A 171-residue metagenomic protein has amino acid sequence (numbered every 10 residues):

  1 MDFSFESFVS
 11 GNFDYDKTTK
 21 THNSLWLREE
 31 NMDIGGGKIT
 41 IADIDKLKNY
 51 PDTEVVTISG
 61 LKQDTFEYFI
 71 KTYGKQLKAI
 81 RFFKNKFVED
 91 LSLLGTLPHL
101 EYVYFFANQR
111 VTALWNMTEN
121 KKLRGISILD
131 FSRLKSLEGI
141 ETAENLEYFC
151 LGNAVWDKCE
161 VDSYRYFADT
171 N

Functional and structural regions predicted by a protein language model:
D2-E89, L93-N171: Concave beta-strand-loop units of leucine-rich repeat
